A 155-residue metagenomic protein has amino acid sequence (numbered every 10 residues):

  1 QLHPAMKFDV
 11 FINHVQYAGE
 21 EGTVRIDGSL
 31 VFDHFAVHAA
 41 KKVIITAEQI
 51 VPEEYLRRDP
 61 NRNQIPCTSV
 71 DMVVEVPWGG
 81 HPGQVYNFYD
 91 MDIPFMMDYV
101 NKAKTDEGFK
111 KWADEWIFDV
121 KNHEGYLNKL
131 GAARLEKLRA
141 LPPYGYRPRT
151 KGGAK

Functional and structural regions predicted by a protein language model:
Q1-K155: Metallocofactor- and cofactor-centric catalytic cores in central/energy metabolism, strongly enriched
